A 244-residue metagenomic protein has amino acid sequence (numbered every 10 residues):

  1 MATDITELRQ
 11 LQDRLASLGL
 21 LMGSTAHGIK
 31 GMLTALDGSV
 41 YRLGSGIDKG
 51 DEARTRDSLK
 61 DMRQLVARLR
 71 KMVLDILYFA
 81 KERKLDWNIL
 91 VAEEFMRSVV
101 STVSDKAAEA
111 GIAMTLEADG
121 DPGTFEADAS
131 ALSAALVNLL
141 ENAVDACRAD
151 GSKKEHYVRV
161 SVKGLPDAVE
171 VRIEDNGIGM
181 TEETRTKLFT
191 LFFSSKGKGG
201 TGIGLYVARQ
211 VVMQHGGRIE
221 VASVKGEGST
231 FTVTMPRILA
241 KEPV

Functional and structural regions predicted by a protein language model:
T6-G28: Conserved HAMP-HisKA connector
G31-A67, W87: Histidine phosphotransfer helical core of two-component systems
T55-K106, G111-I112: Conserved DHp (HisKA) dimerization/phosphotransfer helix of two-component histidine kinases, i.e., the long coiled-coil
R83-L85, T124-A127, S195: Conserved micro-motifs of the catalytic ATP-binding
A108, A113-G123: Conserved catalytic submotifs in the C-terminal HATPase_c
M180-F192: Short conserved segment of the HATPase_c
